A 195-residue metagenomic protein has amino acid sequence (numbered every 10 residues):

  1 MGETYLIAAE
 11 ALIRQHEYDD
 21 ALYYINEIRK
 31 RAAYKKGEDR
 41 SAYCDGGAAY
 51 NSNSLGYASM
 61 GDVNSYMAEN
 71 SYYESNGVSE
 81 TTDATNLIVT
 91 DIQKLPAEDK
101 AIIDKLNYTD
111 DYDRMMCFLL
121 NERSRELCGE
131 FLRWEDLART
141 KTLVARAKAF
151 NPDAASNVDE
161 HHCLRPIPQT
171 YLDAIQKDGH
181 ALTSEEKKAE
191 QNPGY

Functional and structural regions predicted by a protein language model:
M1, Y43-Y195: Long, intrinsically disordered, low-complexity segments
M1-Y34: C-terminal substrate/ligand-recognition segments
E17-Y24, G37-G47, L137: Short, glycine/acidic-rich hinge or "gate" loops at secondary-structure transitions that mediate conformational
K36-G37, C128: Intrinsically disordered, low-complexity segments enriched in polar/charged small residues
